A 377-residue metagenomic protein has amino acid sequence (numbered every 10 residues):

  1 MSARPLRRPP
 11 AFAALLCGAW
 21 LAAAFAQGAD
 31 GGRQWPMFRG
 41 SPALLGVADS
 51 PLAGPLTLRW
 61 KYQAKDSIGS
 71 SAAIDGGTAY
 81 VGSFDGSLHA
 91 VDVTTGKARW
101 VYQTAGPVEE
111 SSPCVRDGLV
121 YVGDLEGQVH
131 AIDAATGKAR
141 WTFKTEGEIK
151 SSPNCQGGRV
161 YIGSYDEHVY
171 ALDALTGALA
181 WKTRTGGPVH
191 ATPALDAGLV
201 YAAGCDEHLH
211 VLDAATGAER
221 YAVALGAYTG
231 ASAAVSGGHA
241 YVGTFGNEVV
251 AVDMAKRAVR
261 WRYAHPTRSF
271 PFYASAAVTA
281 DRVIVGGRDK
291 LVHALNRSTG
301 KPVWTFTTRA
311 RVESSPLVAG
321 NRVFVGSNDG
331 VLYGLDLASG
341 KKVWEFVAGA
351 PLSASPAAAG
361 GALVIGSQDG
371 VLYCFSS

Functional and structural regions predicted by a protein language model:
S2-L15: Bacterial N-terminal signal peptides that target proteins for export
A13-A23: Bacterial N-terminal signal peptides
F25-L52: Sequence/structural signature of beta-propeller modules and their immediately flanking N-terminal secretory/stalk
G32, R39-P42, W60-A73, A98-R116 (+13 more regions): Extracytoplasmic beta-rich repeat domains
V47-K65: A short helix->beta-strand "capping" segment at the edge of beta-propeller domains
D92-G96, D133-G137, D173-T176, D213-G217 (+4 more regions): Short loop/turn segments that connect beta-strands within beta-propeller blades
